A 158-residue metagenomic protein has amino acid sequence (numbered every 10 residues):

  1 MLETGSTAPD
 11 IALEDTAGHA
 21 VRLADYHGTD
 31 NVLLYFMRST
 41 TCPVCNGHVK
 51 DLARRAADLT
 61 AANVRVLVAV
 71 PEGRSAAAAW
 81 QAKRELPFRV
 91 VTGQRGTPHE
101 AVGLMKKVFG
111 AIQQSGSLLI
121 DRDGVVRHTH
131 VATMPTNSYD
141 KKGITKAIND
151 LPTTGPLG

Functional and structural regions predicted by a protein language model:
M1-G158: Chalcogenol-based redox active-site neighborhoods
